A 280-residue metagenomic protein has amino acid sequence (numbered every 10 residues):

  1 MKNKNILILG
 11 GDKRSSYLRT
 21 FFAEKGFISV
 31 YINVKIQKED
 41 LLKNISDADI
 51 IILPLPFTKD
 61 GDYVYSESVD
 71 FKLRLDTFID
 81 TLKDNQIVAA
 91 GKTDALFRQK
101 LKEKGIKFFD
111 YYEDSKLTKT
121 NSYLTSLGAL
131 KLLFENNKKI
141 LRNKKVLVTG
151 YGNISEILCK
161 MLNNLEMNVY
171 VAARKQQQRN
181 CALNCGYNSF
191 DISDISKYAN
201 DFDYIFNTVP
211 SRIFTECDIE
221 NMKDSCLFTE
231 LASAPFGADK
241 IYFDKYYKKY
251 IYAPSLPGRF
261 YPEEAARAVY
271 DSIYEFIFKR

Functional and structural regions predicted by a protein language model:
K2-N5, N85, R142-K144, S225: Phosphate-coordination loops involved in phosphoryl transfer and adenosine-cofactor binding
K4-K43: N-terminal glycine-/charge-rich "phosphate-binding" loop or analogous flexible N-terminal tail
L7-Y17, F22, R142-L162: Glycine-rich adenosine-cofactor-binding loop
D12, K35, D94, R174-Q176 (+1 more regions): Residues in the short beta-alpha loop(s) of Rossmann-like NAD(P)-binding domains
G26-K38, L165-C185: NAD(P)-binding Rossmann-fold cofactor-contacting core
L53-R142, A253, S272: Glycine/serine-rich phosphate-binding loop and adjoining beta1-alpha1 elements at the start of nucleotide-handling
P56-D60, K72-N85, C185-G258: Rossmann-like adenosine-cofactor binding region
K92-F109, A232-F278: Rossmann-fold NAD(P)-binding glycine/threonine-rich loop
